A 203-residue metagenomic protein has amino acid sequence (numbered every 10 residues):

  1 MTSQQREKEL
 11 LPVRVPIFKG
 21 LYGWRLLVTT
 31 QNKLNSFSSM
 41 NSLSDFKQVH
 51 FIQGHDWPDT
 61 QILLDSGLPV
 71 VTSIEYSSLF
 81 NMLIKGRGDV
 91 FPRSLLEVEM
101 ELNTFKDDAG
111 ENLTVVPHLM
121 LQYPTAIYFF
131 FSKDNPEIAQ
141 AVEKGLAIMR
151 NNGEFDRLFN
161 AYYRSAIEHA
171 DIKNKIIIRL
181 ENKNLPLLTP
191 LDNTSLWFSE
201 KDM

Functional and structural regions predicted by a protein language model:
M1-D45: Acidic, polar ligand-binding/catalytic clefts
M1-L10, P92-N112: A ligand-binding cleft/hinge motif common to bilobed small-molecule-binding domains
G20-L26, D107-E143, S165-T189, W197-E200: Periplasmic-binding protein-like
L27-G67, L79, L96: Bilobed "Venus flytrap"/periplasmic-binding protein-like clamshell domains and structurally analogous long
H50-W57, S73-S77, P92, S132-Q140 (+2 more regions): Soluble non-cytosolic domains of exported or imported proteins
G54-S66, L146-M203: Ligand-binding clefts/hinges and TM-proximal coupling segments of bilobed small-molecule sensing domains
L63, L83-I84, F129, V142: Hydrophobic residues within well-ordered alpha-helices
V71-K85: Short helix-initiation/N-cap motifs at beta->coil->alpha
